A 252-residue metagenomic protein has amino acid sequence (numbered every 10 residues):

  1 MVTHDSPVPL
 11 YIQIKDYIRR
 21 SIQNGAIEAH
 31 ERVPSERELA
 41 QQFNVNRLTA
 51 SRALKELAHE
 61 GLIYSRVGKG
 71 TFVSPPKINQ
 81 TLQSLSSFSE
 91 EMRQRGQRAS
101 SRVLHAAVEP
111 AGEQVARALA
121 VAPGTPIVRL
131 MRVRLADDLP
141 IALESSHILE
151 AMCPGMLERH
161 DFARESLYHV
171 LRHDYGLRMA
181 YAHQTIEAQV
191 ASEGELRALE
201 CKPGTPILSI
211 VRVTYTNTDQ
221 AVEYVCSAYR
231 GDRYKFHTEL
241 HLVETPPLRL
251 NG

Functional and structural regions predicted by a protein language model:
M1-R47, Q83, H241: Extreme N-terminal segment that seeds HTH/winged-HTH DNA-binding domains in transcriptional regulators
S21, A26, Y64-R66, M92 (+2 more regions): Short glycine- and Lys/Arg-enriched binding-loop motifs that mark or flank ligand-binding interfaces
A26-E31, A58-G68, F72-P75: Beta-hairpin "wing" of winged helix-turn-helix
N44, G61, E223: Active-site-proximal glycine-rich helix-loop-beta segment
L54-K55: Short, hydrophobic-biased segments on the C-terminal half of alpha helices that form "recognition helices"
P76-G252: All-alpha effector-binding/dimerization core of bacterial HTH-type transcriptional repressors
